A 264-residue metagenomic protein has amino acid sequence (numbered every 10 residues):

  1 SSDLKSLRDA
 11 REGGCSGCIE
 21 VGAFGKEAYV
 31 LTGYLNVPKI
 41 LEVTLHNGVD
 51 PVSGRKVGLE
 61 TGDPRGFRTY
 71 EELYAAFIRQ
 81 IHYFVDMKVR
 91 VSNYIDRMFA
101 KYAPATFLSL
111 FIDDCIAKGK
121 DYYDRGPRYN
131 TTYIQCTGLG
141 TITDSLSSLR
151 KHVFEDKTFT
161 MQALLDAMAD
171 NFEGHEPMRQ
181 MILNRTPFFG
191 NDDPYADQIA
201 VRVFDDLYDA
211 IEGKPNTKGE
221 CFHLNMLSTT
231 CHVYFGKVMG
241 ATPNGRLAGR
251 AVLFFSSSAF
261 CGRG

Functional and structural regions predicted by a protein language model:
S2-T141, S147-G264: Conserved catalytic cores of very large enzyme subunits
